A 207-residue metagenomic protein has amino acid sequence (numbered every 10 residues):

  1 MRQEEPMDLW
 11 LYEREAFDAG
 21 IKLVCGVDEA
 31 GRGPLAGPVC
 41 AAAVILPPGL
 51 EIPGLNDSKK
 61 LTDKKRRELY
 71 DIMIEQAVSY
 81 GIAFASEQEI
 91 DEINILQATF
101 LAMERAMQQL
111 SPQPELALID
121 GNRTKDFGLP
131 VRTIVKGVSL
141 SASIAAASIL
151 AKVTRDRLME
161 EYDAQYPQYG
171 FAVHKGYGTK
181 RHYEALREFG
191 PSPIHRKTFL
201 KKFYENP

Functional and structural regions predicted by a protein language model:
M1-P207: RNase H-like, Mg2+-dependent phosphodiesterase core, and more generally RNA phosphate-backbone-engaging helix-loop
